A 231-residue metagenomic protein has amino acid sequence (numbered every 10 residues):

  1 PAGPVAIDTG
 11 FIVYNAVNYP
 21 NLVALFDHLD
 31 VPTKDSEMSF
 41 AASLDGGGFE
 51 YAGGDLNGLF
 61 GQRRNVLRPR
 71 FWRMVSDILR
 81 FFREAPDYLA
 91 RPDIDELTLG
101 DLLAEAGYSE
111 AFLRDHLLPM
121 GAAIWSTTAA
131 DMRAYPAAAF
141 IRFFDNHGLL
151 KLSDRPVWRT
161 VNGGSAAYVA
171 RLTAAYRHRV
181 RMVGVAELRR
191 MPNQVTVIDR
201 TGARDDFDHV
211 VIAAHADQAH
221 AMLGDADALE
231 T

Functional and structural regions predicted by a protein language model:
P1: Glycine-rich FAD pyrophosphate-binding loop
P4, E187-T231: Central helical "cap/lid" subdomain
V5-D8, N15-A137, I141-R142: Mobile amphipathic helical/loop "lid" adjacent to a hydrophobic cofactor/ligand pocket
T9-I12, W158-R159: A short acidic, glycine-rich active-site loop that binds or catalyzes chemistry on phosphate/adenosine moieties
Y19, A166, A216-D217: Alpha-helix N-cap/helix-start capping motif
P32, R179, V210-V211: Short, well-ordered beta-strand core segments
F140-R200, D205-D206: Helical element adjacent to the flavin cofactor pocket in flavoenzyme catalytic cores
